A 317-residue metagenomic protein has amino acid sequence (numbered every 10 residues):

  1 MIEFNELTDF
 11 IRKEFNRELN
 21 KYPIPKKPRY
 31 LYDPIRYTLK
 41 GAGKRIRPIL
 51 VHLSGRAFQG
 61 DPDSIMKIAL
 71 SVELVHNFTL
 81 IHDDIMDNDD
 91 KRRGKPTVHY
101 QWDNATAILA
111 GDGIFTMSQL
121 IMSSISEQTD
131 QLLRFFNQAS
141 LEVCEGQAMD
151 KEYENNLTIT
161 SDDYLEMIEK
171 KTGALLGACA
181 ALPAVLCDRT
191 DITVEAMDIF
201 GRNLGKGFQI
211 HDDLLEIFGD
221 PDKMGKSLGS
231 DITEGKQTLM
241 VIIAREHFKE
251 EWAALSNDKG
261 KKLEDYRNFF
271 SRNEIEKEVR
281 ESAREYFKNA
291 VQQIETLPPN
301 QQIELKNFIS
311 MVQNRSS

Functional and structural regions predicted by a protein language model:
M1-P23: N-terminal amphipathic/basic leader segments beginning at the initiator methionine
I24-A253, S310: Mg2+-dependent prenyl diphosphate-binding active-site environment of isoprenoid biosynthetic enzymes
V241, A290, L305: Hydrophobic, well-ordered secondary-structure elements that form the walls of internal hydrophobic environments
E251-E295: Mobile late-domain/C-terminal helix-loop "cap" segments that border catalytic sites or the cytosolic face
P299-S317: Short, amphipathic C-terminal "tail helix"
